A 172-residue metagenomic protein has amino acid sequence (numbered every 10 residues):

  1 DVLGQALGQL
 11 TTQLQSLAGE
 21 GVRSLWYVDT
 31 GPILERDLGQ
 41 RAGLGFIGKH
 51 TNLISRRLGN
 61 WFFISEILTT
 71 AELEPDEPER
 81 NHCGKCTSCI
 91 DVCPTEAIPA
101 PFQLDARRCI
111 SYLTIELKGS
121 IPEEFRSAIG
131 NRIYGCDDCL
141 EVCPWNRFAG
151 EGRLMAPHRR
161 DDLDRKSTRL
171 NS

Functional and structural regions predicted by a protein language model:
D1-H82, I121: Auxiliary alpha/beta "docking" domains used to position bulky ligands
Q5-S16, T87-D91, S127, N131-Y134 (+1 more regions): A broad, structural surface signal
E74, I115-E116: A short, flexible beta-alpha/helix-coil linker loop
P75-G84, R126-C136: Immediate flanking context of iron-sulfur cluster ligation sites
S88-Y112, K118, R132-Y134, D138-P157: Iron-sulfur cluster-binding cysteine motifs and their immediate structural context in ferredoxin-like electron-transfer
K166-N171: Conserved small/polar residues in nucleotide/adenosyl-binding loops
